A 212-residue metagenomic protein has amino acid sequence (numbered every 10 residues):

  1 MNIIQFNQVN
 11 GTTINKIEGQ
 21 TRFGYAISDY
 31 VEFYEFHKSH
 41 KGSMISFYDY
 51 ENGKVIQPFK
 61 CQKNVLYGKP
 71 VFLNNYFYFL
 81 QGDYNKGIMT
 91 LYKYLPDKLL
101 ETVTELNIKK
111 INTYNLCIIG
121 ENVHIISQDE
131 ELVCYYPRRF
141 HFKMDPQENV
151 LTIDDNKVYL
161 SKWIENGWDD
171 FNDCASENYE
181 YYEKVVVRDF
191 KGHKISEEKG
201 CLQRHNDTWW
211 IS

Functional and structural regions predicted by a protein language model:
M1-I14, Y34-C61, Y84-I111, N122-D155 (+1 more regions): Surface-exposed loop/turn elements that mediate protein-protein interactions on large endomembrane-trafficking
T13-G19, G24, K69-L73: N-terminal first transmembrane alpha-helix
N15-K16, V71, N115-C117, L151-T152: Conserved beta-strand position repeated across blades of beta-propeller domains
G19-T21, Y30-F33, N74-N75, I119-V123 (+1 more regions): Short coil/turn segments that connect the beta-strands within blades of beta-propeller domains
R22-A26, Y78-Q81, H124-S127, Y159-K162: Residue position within the beta-strands of beta-propeller blades
G53-Q81: A broadly used, surface-exposed interaction patch
V65-V71, T113, R204-N206: Short, surface-exposed linear segments at secondary-structure transitions and domain or protein termini
